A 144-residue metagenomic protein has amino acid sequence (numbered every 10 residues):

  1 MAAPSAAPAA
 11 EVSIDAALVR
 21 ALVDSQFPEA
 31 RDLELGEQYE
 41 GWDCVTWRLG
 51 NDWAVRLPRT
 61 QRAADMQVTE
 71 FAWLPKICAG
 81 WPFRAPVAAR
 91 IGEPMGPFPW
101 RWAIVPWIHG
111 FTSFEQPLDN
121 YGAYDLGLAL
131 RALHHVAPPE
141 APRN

Functional and structural regions predicted by a protein language model:
M1-E29: Juxta-kinase regulatory segment immediately upstream of eukaryotic protein kinase catalytic domains
A7-A9, A30-N144: ATP-binding pocket architecture of kinase catalytic cores
